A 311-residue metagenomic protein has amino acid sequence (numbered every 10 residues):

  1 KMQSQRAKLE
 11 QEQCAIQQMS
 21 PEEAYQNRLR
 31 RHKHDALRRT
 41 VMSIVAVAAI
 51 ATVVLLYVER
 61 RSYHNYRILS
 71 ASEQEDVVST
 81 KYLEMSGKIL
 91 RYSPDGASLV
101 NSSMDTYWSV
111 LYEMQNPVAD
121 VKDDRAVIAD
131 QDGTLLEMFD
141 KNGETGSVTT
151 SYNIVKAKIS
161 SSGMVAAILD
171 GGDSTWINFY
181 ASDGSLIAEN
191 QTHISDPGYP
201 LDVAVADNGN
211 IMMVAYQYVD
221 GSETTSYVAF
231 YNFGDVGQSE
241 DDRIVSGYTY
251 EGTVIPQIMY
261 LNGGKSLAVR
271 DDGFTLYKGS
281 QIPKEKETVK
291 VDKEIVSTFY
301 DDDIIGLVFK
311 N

Functional and structural regions predicted by a protein language model:
K1-Q17: N-terminal targeting leaders characterized by basic, low-complexity, disordered sequences that direct proteins
R38-Y57: Hydrophobic membrane-insertion alpha-helices, especially the h-region of bacterial N-terminal signal peptides
R61-Q74, M104-L111, N142-T149, L186-H193 (+2 more regions): A short beta-strand motif characteristic of beta-propeller blades
E73-E84, Y112-D124, S151-G163, S195-A206 (+2 more regions): Repeated scaffold domains used in trafficking and secretory/extracellular systems, primarily beta-propellers
L83-D132: Extracytoplasmic/periplasmic/luminal assembly and interaction segments in envelope/secretory/respiratory proteins
G96-S98, T134-M138, D173-F179, D220-N232 (+2 more regions): Structural motif
P117-Y218: Non-cytosolic head/periplasmic domains of membrane-anchored proteins
T175-V269: Solenoidal tandem-repeat scaffolds enriched in leucines and small polar residues
